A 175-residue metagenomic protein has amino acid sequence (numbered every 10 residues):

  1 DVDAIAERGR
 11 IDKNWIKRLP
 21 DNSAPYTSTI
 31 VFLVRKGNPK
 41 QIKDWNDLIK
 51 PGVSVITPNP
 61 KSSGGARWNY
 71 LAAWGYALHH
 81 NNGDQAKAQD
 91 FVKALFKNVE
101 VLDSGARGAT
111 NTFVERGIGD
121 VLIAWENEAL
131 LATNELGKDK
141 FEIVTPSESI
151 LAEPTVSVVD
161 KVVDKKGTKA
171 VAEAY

Functional and structural regions predicted by a protein language model:
D1-S62: N-terminal segment of the mature folded domain
D3, N46, L71, G75 (+4 more regions): Solvent-exposed, polar/charged alpha-helical surfaces in well-ordered, non-transmembrane soluble domains, broadly
A6-R10, G37-N38, K50-V53, W74-H79 (+3 more regions): Sec-exported extracytoplasmic/periplasmic mature domains
W15-P25, N46, T133-I150: Short beta-strand->loop
A24, V31-V34, S54-P58, D120-W125 (+2 more regions): Structural recognition of the beta-strand scaffold that forms the well-ordered cores of secreted hydrolase catalytic
I30-N38, E153-V171: A bilobed periplasmic-binding-protein/Venus flytrap-type ligand-binding module shared by bacterial periplasmic
V34-K36, S54-N81, F96-V99, V144-P146: Short beta-strand->loop
H80-S147: Ligand-binding pocket segment of bilobal, Venus flytrap-like solute-binding proteins
